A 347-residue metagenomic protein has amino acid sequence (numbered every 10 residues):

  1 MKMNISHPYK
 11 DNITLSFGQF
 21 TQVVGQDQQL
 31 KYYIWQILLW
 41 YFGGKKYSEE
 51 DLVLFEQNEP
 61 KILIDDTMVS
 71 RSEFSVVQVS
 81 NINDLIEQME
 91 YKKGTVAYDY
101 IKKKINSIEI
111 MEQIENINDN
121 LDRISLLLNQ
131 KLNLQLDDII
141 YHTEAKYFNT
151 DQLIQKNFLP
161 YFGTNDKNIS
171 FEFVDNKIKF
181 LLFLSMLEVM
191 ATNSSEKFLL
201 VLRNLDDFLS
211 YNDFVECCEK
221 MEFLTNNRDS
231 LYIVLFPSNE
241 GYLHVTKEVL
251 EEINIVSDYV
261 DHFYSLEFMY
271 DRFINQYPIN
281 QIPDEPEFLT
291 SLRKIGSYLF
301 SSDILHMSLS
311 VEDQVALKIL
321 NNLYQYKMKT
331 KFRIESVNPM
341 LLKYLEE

Functional and structural regions predicted by a protein language model:
M1-N116, L323-E347: Glycine-rich P-loop/Walker A and Walker A-like loops and their local beta1-loop-alpha1 context in P-loop NTPases
T14-G18, V189-K197, N226-R228: Flexible, charged surface loops at secondary-structure boundaries
V24-Q28, L202-D207, F236-N239: Structural motif
K102-F180: Conserved P-loop NTPase mechanochemical-coupling segment
K156-F208, N212-D213: Conserved helicase/translocase P-loop NTPase motor core
E196, D213, E222-Y298: The catalytic "switch" region of P-loop NTPases
E216-C218: Conserved hydrophobic alpha-helix in the ABC-type ATPase nucleotide-binding domain
P278-E347: C-terminal alpha-helical "lid" subdomain
